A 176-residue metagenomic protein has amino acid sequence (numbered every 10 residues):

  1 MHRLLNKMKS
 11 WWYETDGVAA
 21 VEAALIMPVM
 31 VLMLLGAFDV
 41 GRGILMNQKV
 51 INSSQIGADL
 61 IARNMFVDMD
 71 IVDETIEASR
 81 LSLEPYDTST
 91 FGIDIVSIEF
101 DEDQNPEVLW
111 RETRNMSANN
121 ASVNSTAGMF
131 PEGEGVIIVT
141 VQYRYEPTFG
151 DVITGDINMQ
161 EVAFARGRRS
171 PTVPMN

Functional and structural regions predicted by a protein language model:
M1-L81: Alpha-helical assembly-interface signal, strongest on the long, hydrophobic N-terminal helix that forms
L60-N176: Short, conserved structural patches
